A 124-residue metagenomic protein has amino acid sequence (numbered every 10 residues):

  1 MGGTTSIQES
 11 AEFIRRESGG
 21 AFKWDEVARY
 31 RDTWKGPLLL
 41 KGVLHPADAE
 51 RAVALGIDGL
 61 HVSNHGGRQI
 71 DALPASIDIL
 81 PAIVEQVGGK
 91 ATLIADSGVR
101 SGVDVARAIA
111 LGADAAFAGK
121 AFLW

Functional and structural regions predicted by a protein language model:
M1-D96, G102-W124: Alpha/beta enzyme core
